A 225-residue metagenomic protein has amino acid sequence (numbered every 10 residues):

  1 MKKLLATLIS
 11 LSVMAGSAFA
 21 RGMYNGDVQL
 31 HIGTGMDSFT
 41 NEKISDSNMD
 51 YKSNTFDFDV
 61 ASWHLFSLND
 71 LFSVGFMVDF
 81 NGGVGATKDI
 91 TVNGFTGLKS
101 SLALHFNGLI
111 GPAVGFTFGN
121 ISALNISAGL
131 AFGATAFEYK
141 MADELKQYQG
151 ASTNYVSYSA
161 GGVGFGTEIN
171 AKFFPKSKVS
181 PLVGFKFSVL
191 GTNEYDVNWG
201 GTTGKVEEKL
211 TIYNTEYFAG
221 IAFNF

Functional and structural regions predicted by a protein language model:
M1-N25: Cleavable N-terminal export/targeting peptides
F19-D70, T87-D89, Y139, E216 (+1 more regions): Short glycine/proline- and aromatic-enriched beta-strand/turn motifs that initiate or cap beta-hairpins
G22-L30, D70-F76, N120-I126, S177-P181 (+1 more regions): Outer-envelope beta-barrel architecture signal
Y24-G26, D50-F58, V74, G82-A86 (+4 more regions): Residues that define the transmembrane beta-barrel architecture of outer-membrane proteins
I32-M36, F58-F66, D70, V78-V84 (+5 more regions): Residues on the lipid-exposed face of transmembrane beta-strands in outer-membrane beta-barrel proteins
S38-M49, A86-L98, A136-T153, N193-G204: Outer-membrane beta-barrel translocator domains and adjoining extracellular loop/strand segments of Gram-negative
F39-S45, D50, N81-G83, S159-F225: Predominantly the C-terminal beta-signal and adjacent terminal strand-loop region of outer-membrane beta-barrel
N125-L182: A charged, solvent-exposed segment within the mature domains of Sec-exported extracytoplasmic proteins
